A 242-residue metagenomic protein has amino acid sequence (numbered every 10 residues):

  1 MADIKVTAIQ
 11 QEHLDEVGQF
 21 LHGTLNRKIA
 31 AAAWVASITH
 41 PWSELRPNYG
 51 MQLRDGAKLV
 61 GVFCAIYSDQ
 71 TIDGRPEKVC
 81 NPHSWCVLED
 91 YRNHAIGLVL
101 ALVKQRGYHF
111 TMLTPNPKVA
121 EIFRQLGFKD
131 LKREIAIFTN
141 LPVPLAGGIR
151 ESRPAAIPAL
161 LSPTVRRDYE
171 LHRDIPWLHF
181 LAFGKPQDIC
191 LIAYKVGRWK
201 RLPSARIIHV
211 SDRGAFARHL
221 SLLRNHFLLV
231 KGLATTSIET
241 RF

Functional and structural regions predicted by a protein language model:
M1-I38, E44, N81, L131-H172 (+1 more regions): Short amphipathic alpha-helix that is part of the acyltransferase structural core
K28, A33-P47, M51-L53, L100-K104 (+1 more regions): Recognition helices and adjacent regulatory flanks at domain boundaries
V35, D69, S84: Catalytic phosphate/metal-binding cores of nucleic-acid and nucleotide-processing enzymes, i.e., regions that mediate
H40, Y49-G50, Y67-G74, A95-L100: Catalytic micro-motifs at enzyme active sites that drive phosphoryl/nucleotidyl and oxygen chemistry
N48-Q52, V62, L178-A182: Short hydrophobic/aromatic beta-strand element in the GNAT-like acyltransferase core that lines or flanks the acyl-donor
Q52, K58-Y67, N81, Q187-R198: Conserved beta-strand in the GNAT
D73-I137, K200-F242: Acyl-donor binding region in acyl/amide transferases
V103-G107, L141-F242: Intrinsically disordered, low-complexity, positively biased terminal segments
